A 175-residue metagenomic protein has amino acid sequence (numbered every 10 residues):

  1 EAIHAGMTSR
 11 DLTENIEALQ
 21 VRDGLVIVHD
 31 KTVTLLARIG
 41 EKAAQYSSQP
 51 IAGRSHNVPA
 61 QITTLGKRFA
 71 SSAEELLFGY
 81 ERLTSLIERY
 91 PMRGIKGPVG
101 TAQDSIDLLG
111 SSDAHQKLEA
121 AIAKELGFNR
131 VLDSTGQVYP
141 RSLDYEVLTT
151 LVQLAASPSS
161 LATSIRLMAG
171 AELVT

Functional and structural regions predicted by a protein language model:
E1-A102, D113-A121: A helix-coil-helix interface module used to build multimeric assemblies and to scaffold catalytic/cofactor sites
A18, D104-D107, L173: Short acidic, glycine/serine/threonine-rich loops at helix termini
K31, N57, Q61-E75, D107-A114 (+1 more regions): Short, contiguous, pocket-lining structural segments that sit at or immediately flank catalytic/ligand-binding sites
G79, G97, T101, N129 (+1 more regions): Glycine-rich anion/phosphate-binding loop at the beta-strand->alpha-helix junction
A120-Q137: A short, charged helix-loop
